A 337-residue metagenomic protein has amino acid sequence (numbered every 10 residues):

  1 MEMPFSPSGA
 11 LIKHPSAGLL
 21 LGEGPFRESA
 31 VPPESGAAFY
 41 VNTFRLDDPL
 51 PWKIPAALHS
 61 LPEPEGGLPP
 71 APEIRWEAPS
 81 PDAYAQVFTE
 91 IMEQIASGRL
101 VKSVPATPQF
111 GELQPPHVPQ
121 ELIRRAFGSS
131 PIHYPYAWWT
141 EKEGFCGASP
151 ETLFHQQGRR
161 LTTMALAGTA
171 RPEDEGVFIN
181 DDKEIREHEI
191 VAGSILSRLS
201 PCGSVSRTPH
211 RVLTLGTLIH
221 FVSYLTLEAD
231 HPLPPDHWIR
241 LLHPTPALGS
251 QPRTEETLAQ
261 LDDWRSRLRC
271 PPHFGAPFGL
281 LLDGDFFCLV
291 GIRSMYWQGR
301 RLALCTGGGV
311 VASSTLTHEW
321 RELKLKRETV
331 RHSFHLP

Functional and structural regions predicted by a protein language model:
M1-I12, P69-V118, L122: Terminal domain-start leader segments
M1-T43, D47-P49: A generic N-terminal leader/anchor concept
E2-A17, L50, T107, G111-I190 (+1 more regions): An anion-binding catalytic pocket shared by soluble metabolic enzymes
G24-A30, A56-H59, E151-L153, G168: A short, sequence-level motif marking secondary-structure junctions
A37-G67: Small-residue-rich
H59-D82, V87-T89, G111-L113, T162-W264 (+1 more regions): Contiguous alpha-helical scaffold segments within structured protein domains that host functional hotspots
G98, F154, G193, E256 (+1 more regions): Residue-level signal for inorganic ion chemistry
E228-P337: Conserved hydrophobic core element of enzyme catalytic domains
